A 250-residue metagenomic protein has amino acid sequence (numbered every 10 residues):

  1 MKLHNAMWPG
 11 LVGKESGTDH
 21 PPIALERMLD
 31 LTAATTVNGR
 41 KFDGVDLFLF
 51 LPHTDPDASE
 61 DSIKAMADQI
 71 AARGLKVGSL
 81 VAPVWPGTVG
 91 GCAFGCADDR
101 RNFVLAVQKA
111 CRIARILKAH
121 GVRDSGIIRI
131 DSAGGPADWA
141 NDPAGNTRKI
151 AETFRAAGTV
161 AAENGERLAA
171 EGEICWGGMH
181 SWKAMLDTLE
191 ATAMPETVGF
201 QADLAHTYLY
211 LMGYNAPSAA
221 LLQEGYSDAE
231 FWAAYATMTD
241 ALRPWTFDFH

Functional and structural regions predicted by a protein language model:
M1-D124, A144-G145, E152-A162, G199 (+2 more regions): N-terminal pre-domain/capping segments
A6-G10, L47-F50, A82-W85, A133-G135 (+2 more regions): Active-site beta-loop-alpha junctions enriched in small/polar residues
L47, I130, H250: Redox-cofactor binding/interface segments in oxidoreductases and associated redox assembly factors
D55-A58, D138, D142, G177-H180: Secondary-structure boundary/capping motif
A114-P143, N164-C175: Active-site groove signature of glycoside hydrolases
G145, A151-H250: Acidic/histidine-rich catalytic cores of soluble enzymes
